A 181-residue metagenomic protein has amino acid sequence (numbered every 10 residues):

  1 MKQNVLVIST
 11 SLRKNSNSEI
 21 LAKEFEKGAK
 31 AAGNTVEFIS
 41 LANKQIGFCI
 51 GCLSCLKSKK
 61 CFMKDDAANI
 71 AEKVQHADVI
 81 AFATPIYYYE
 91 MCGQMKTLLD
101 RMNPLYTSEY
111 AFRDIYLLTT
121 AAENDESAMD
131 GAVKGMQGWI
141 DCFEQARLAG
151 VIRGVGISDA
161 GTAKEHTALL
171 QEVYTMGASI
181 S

Functional and structural regions predicted by a protein language model:
M1-L105, G161-S181: N-terminal beta1-alpha1-beta2 submodule of the flavodoxin-like/Rossmannoid cofactor-binding fold
L6-I8, E37-I39, Y116-L118, A149-I152: Hydrophobic/aromatic beta-strand patches that form the interior of the parallel beta-sheet core in alpha/beta enzyme
L12, A121-N124, V155-D159: A short, flexible beta-alpha/helix-coil linker loop
D65-D66, D78, D100, D114 (+4 more regions): Acidic-enriched, low-complexity/disordered segments with a strong bias for Aspartate over Glutamate
G93-Q94, Y106-G150: Short, glycine-/small-residue-rich phosphate/pyrophosphate-handling segment
M136-G154, A160, K164, Y174-T175 (+1 more regions): A charged, well-structured terminal subsegment
